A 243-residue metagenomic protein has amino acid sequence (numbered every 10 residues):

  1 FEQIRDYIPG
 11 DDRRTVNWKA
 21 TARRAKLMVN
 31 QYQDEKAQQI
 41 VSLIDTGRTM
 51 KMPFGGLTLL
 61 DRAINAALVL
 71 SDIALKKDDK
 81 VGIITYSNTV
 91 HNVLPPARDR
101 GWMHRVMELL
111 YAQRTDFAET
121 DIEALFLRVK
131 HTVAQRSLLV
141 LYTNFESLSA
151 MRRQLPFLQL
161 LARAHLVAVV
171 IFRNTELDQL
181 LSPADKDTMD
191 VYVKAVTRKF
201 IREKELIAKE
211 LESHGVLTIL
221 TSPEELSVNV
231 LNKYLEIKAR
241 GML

Functional and structural regions predicted by a protein language model:
F1-G101, R136-T143, S149-R152, P156-L160 (+1 more regions): An amphipathic, basic-hydrophobic helix/alpha-beta surface used to engage anionic, phosphate-rich ligands or surfaces
T15, L110-R114, L139-T143, Y192-V193: Short, basic, glycine/proline-bearing loop/turn elements
S87-T89, L127-V129, S227: A glycine-rich phosphate-binding loop feature that marks nucleotide/adenosyl-phosphate handling sites
V93-D121: Short, charged loop segments at secondary-structure junctions
F117-L127, F200: A general structural motif
L139-N144, A168-F172: Short, conserved beta-strand edge motifs with alternating hydrophobic and charged residues
S149, R153-L243: Von Willebrand factor type A / integrin I
